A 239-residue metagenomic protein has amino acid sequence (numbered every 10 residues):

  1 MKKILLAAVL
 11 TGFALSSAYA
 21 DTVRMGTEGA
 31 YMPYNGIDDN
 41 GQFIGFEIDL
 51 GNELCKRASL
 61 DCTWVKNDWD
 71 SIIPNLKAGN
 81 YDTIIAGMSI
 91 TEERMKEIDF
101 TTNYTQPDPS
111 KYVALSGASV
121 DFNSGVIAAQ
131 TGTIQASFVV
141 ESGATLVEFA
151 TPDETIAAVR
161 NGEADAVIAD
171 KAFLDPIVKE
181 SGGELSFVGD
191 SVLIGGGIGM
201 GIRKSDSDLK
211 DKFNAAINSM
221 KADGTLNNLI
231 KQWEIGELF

Functional and structural regions predicted by a protein language model:
F13-T22: Sec/Tat signal peptide C-region and signal peptidase I cleavage site
D21-M88: Extracytoplasmic small-molecule ligand-binding "clamshell" domains of the periplasmic binding protein/Venus flytrap
G29, Q106-K111, D175, K179-N218 (+1 more regions): Periplasmic-binding protein-like
I48, W64-P74, T131-G132, V147-N161 (+1 more regions): Short helix-initiation/N-cap motifs at beta->coil->alpha
S59-D61, K77-A86, R160-A169, F173 (+1 more regions): Alpha-to-beta junction loops
D61, N67, I134, F138-E154 (+2 more regions): Ligand-binding clefts/hinges and TM-proximal coupling segments of bilobed small-molecule sensing domains
S71, M88-E97, D165-I194: A ligand-binding cleft/hinge motif common to bilobed small-molecule-binding domains
P109, V113-A128: Flexible hinge/capping segments at coil-to-helix
